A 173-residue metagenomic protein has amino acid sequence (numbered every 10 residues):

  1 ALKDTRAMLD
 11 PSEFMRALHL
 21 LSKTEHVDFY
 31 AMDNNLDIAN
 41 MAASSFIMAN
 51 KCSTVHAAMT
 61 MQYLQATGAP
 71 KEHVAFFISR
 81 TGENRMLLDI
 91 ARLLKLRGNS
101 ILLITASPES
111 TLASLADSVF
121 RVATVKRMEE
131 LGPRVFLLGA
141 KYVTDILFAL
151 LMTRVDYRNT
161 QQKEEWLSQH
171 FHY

Functional and structural regions predicted by a protein language model:
A1-K3: Helix-enriched interaction subdomains in cytosolic or periplasmic regions, typified by TIR/SEFIR signaling/NADase cores
R6-K23: A short, well-structured juxtamembrane/interface segment
D10-E13, K95, N159-T160: Residue-level recognition of alpha-helical structural elements
S22-Y142, I146-D156: Glycine-rich phosphate-binding loops that contact phosphosugars or nucleotide phosphates
Y157-Y173: A short, charged, Gly/Pro-tolerant segment at domain boundaries
